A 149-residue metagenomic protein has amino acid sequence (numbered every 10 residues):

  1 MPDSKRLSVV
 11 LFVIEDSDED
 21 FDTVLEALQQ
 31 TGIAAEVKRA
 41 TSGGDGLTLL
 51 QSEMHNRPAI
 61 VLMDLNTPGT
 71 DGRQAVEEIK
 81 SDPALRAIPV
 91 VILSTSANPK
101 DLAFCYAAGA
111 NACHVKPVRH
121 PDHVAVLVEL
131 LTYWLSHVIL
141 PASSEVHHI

Functional and structural regions predicted by a protein language model:
M1-E36, G44, Q51, H55-R57 (+1 more regions): Non-catalytic signal-transmission and effector/linker regions of two-component phosphorelay proteins
G32, S52-N56, K80-A87, A108: Conserved phosphotransfer cores of two-component systems
M63-L65, S94: Active-site residues of response regulator receiver
P68, N98: The feature encodes the CheY-like receiver
N111: Short, glycine/charged-rich "phosphate-handling" switch motifs in NTP-dependent and phosphotransfer domains
K116: A Lys-centered signature of the CheY-like receiver
